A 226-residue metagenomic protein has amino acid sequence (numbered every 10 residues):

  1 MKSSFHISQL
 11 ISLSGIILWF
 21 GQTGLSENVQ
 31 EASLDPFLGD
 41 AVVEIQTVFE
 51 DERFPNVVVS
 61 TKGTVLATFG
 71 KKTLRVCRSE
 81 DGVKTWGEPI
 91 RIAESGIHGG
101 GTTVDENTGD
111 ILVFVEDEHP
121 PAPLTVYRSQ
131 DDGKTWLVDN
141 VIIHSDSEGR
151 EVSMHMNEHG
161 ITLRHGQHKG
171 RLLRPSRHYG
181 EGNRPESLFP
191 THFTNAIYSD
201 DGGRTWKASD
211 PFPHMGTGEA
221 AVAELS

Functional and structural regions predicted by a protein language model:
M1-I11: Bacterial N-terminal signal peptides that target proteins for export
L10-G21: Bacterial N-terminal signal peptides
E27-S226: Asp-box/BNR beta-propeller blade signature and adjacent active/binding-site loops in extracellular glycan-interacting
